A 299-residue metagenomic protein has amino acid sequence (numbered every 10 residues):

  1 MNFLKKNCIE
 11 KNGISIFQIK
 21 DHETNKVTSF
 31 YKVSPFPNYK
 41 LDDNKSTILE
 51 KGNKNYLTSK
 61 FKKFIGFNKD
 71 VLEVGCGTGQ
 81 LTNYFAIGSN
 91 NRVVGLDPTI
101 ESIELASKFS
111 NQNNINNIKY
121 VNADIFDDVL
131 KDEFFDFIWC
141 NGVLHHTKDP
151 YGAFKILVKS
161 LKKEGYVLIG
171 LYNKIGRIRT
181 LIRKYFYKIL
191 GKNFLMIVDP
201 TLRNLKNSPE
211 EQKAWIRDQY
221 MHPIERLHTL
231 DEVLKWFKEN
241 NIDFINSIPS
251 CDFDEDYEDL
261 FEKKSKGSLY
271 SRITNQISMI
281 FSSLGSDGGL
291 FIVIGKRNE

Functional and structural regions predicted by a protein language model:
M1-S34: N-terminal auxiliary segments of SAM/dcSAM-dependent transferases
D43-F67: Conserved alpha-helix/loop element of class I SAM-dependent methyltransferases that forms part of the SAM/SAH-binding
T78-S89: Conserved SAM-binding loop of SAM-dependent methyltransferases across substrates and taxa, primarily the Class I
R92-D97: Conserved SAM-binding motif I beta-strand of class I
V129-F137: A short acidic, Gly/Pro-enriched loop at the edge of an enzyme's catalytic core that lines a small-molecule cofactor
Y151-K163: A short glycine-rich, Lys/Arg-flanked "PGG" loop and its adjoining helix->strand segment in the class I
Y166-T201: Conserved class I S-adenosyl-L-methionine
E210-K296: Rossmann-like AdoMet/SAM-dependent catalytic core
